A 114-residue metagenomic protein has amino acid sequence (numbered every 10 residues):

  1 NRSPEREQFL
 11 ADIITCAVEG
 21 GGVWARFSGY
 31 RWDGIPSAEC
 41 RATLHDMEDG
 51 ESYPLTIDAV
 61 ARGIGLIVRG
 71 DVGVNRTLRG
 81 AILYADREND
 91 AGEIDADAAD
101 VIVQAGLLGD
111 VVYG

Functional and structural regions predicted by a protein language model:
N1-P54: Long, contiguous N-terminal structural blocks used for assembly/anchoring
I57-V68: Long, low-complexity intrinsically disordered regions enriched in Ser/Thr/Pro/Gly
R69-N75: Compositionally biased, intrinsically disordered low-complexity regions enriched for acidic
A81-L83: Long acidic/polar interaction regions in large eukaryotic complex-forming proteins
N89-Y113: Short, compact, well-ordered microdomains
